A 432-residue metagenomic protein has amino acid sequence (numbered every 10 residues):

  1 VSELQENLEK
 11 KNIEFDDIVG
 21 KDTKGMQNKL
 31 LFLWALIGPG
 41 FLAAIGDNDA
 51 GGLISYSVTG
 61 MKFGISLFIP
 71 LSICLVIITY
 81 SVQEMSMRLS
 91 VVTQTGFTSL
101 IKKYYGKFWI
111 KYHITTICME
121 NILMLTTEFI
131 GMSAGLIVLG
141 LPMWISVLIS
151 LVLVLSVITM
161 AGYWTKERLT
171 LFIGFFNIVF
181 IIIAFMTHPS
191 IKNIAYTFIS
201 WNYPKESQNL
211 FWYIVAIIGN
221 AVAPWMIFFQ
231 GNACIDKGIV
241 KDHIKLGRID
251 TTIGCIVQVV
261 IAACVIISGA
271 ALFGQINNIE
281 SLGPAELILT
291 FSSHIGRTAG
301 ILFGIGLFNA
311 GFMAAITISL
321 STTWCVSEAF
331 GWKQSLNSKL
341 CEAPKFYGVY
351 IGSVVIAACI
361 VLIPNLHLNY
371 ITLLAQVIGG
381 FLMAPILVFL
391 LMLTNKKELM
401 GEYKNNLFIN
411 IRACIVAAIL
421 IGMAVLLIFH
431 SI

Functional and structural regions predicted by a protein language model:
V1-G51, K107-F108, Y213-V215, I239-K245 (+2 more regions): Membrane-interface "cap" regions at the ends of multi-pass membrane proteins
L31, V58-E84, T98, K102 (+3 more regions): Extracellular loop-to-transmembrane helix junctions
A50-Y56, F228-V257, Q275-I288, E402: Hydrophobic, small-residue-rich membrane helices and short re-entrant helix-turn-helix hairpins that build
I78-T79, Q83-S86, F108-E128, S133-Y163 (+2 more regions): Helix-loop-helix module between adjacent transmembrane segments
I78-V92, I256-E286: Extracellular/periplasmic helix-exit of transmembrane alpha-helices
K107-F108, W144-I149, I253, V257 (+3 more regions): Loop-to-transmembrane helix boundary motifs in multi-pass membrane proteins
I114-T115, V138-M160, F176-I181, F185 (+2 more regions): Transmembrane alpha-helical segments of multi-pass small-molecule transport proteins
F175-N202, F211-N232, F389-E398, M423-S431: Hydrophobic alpha-helical segments and their helix-loop junctions in multi-pass secondary transporters
